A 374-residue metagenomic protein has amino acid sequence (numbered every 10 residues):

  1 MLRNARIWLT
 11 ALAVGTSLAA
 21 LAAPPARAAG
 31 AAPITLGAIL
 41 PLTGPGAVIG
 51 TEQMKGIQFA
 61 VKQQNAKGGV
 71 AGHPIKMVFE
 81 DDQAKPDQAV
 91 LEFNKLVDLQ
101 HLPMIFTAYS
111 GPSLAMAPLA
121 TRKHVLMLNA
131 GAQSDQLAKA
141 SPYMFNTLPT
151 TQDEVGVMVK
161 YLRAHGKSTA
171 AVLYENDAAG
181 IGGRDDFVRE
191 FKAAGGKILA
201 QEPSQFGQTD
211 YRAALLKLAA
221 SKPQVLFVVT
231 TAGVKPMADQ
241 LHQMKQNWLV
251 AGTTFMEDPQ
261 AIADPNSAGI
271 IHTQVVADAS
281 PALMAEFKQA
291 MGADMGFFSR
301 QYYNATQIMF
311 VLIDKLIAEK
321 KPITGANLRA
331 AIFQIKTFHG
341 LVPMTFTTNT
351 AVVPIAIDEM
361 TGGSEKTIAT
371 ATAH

Functional and structural regions predicted by a protein language model:
L2-A11, G15-L18, A22-H374: Extracytosolic ligand-binding ectodomains
